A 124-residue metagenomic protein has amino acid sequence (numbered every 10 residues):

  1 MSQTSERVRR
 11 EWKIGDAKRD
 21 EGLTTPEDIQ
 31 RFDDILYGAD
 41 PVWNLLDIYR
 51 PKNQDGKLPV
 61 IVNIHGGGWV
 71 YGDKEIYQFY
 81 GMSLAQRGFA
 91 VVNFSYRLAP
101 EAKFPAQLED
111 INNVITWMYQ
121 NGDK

Functional and structural regions predicted by a protein language model:
M1-E6: N-terminal membrane-anchoring alpha-helices
R7-G56: N-terminal cap/lid segment of alpha/beta-hydrolase-fold proteins
G56-G68: Short beta-strand element of the alpha/beta-hydrolase
G67, A90, S95-A99: Short beta-to-alpha linker loops that shape the active-site pocket of alpha/beta-hydrolase fold enzymes
Y71-E75, F79, E101-A102: Short N-terminal helix/helix-N-cap motif within the alpha/beta-hydrolase-1
E75-N93: Short amphipathic alpha-helix adjacent to the substrate-entry channel of hydrolases
A102-D123: Alpha/beta-hydrolase active-site loop
